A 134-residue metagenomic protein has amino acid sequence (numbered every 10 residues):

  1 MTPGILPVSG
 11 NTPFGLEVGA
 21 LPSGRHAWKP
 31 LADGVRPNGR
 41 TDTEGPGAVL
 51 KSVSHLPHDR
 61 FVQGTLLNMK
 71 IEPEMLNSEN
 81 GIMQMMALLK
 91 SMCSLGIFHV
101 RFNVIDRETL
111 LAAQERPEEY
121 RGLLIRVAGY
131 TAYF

Functional and structural regions predicted by a protein language model:
M1-F134: Acidic, glycine-enriched catalytic cores built around paired aspartates
